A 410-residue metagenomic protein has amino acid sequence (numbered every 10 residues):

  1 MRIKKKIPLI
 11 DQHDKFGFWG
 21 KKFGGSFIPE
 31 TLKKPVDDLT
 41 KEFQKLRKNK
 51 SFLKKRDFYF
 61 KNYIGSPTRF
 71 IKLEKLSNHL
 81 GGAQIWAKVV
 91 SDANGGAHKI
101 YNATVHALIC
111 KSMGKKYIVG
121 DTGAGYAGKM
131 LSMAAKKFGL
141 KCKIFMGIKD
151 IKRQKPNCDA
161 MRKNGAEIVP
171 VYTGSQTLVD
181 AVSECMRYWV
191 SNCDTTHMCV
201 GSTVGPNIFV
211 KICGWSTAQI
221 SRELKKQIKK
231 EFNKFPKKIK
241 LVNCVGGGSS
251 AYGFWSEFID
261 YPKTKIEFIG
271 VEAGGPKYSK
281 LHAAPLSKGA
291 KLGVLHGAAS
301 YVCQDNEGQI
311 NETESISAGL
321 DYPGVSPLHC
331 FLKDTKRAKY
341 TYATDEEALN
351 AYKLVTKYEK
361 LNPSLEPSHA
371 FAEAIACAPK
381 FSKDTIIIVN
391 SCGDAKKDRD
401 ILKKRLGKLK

Functional and structural regions predicted by a protein language model:
R2-F23, T31, D37-K115: Positively charged, low-complexity intrinsically disordered leader regions
V89-Y101, Y117-G128, G174, C213 (+6 more regions): Active-site nucleophile and cofactor-binding loops and adjacent substrate-binding regions of central metabolic enzymes
N94, N102, C110-A134, F138-G147 (+3 more regions): A short, small-residue-rich loop immediately preceding and capping a beta-strand
G96-H106, G120-F138, K152-Q154, C244-W255 (+3 more regions): Short glycine/serine/threonine-rich phosphate/pyrophosphate-binding segments that cradle anionic phosphate groups
V119, Y126-C185, Y278-A290, R399-R405: Active-site-proximal loop->helix
T177-Y188, T195, V200-K265: Glycine-rich ThDP/TPP pyrophosphate-binding loop and its adjacent helix/strand module within ThDP-dependent enzymes
V182-M186, V190-N207, F232-K234, D260-K265 (+2 more regions): Active-site/ligand-binding loops adjacent to catalytic centers
C213-G214, V245-S249, G253, D345-K408: Claisen-condensing/thiolase-fold acyl-transfer catalytic domains that form or cleave C-C bonds in fatty acid
